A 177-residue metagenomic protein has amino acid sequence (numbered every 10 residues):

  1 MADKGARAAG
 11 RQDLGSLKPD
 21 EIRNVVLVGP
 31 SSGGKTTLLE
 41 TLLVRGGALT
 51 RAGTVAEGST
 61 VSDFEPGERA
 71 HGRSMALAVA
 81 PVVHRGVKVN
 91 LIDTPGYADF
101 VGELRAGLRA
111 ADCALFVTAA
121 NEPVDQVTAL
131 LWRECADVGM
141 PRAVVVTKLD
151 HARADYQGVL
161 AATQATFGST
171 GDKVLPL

Functional and structural regions predicted by a protein language model:
A2-T118, E122-V124, G171-P176: P-loop NTPase switch module centered on the Walker A-proximal segment
A106-V174: Conserved C-terminal guanine-recognition region of P-loop GTPase G domains, centered on the G4
